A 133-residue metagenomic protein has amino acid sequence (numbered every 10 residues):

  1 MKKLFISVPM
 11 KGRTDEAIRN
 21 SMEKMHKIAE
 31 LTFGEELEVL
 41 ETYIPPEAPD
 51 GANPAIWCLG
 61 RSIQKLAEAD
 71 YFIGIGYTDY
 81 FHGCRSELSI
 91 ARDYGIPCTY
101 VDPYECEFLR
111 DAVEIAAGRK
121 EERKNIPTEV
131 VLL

Functional and structural regions predicted by a protein language model:
M1-L133: Conserved catalytic or regulatory cores that recognize and/or transform ribose-phosphate-containing ligands
